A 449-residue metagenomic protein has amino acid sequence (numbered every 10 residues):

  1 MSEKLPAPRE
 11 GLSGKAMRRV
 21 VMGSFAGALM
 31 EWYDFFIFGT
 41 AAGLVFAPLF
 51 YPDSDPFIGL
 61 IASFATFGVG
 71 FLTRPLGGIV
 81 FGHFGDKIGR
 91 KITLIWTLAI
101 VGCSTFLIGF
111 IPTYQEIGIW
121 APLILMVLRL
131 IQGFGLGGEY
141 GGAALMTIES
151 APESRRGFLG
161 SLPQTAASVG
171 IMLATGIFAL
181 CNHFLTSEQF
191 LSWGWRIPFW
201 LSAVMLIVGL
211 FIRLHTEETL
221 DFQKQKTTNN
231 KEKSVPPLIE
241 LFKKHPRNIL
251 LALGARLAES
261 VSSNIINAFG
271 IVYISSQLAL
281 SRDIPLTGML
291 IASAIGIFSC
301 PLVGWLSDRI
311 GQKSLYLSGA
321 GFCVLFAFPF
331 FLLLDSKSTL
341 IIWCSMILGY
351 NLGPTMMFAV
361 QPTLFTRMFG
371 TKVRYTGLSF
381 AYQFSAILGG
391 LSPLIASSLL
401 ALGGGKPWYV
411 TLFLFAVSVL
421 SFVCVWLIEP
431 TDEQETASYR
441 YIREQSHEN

Functional and structural regions predicted by a protein language model:
G39-T40, P246-I295, G389-P393: Extracytoplasmic gate region of multi-pass secondary transporters
F64-H83, G102-S104, L290-V303: Central cavity-lining transmembrane alpha-helices of secondary-active solute carriers, predominantly the Major
K87-L98, R309-A320: Cytoplasmic membrane-interface "Motif A"-like loop-to-helix N-cap segments of 12-TM Major Facilitator Superfamily
A99-I117, G321-K337: C-terminal ends and interior cores of transmembrane alpha-helices in multi-pass membrane transporters/permeases
F158-N182, M205, A381-P393: Glycine-rich segments within core transmembrane alpha-helices of 12-TM secondary carriers
H183-W200, S398-A416: A membrane-interface helix-boundary motif in multi-pass transporters
G209-T216, F415-E444: Multi-pass alpha-helical transporter architecture, strongest for 12-TM Major Facilitator/SLC carriers used
S314-V360: C-terminal transmembrane helical hairpin of 12-TM major facilitator-type secondary transporters
